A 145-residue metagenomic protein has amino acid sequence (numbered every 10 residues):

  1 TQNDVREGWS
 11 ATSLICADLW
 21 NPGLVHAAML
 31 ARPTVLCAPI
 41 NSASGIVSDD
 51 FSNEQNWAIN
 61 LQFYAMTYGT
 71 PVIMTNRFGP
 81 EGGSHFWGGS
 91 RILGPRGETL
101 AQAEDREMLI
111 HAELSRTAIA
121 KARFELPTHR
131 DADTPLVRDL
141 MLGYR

Functional and structural regions predicted by a protein language model:
Q2-L19, G23-T34, A38, G45 (+1 more regions): Cysteine/selenocysteine-centered motifs that mediate thiol-based redox chemistry or coordinate metal-sulfur cofactors
D4-R6, L93-G94, A112-E113: Short beta-strand-to-turn element immediately C-terminal to the catalytic PLP-Schiff-base lysine in fold type I
L19-I110: CN hydrolase (nitrilase-like) catalytic-core segments centered on the catalytic cysteine and neighboring Lys/Glu
